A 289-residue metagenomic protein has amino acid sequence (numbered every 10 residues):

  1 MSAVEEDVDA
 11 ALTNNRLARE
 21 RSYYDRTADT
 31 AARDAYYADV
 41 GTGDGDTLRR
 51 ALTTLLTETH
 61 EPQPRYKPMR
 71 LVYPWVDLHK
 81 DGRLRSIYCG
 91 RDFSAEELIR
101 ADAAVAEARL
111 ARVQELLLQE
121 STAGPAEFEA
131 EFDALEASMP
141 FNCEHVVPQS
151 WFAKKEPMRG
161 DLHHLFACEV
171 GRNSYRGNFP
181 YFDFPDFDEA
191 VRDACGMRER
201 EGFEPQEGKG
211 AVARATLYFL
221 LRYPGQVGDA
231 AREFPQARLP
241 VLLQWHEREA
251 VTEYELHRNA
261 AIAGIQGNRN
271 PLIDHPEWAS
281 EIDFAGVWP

Functional and structural regions predicted by a protein language model:
M1-F93, E281-P289: N-terminal module-boundary/linker segments of secreted carbohydrate-active enzymes
V4, D29, D44, S94 (+6 more regions): Serine/threonine-rich low-complexity intrinsically disordered regions
V8-L12, Y24, Y36-Y37, R109-L117 (+2 more regions): Extended hydrophobic/Leu-rich segments
A28-D29, G41-T42, L98, Y223 (+1 more regions): Short linear sequence elements within intrinsically disordered, low-complexity coil regions
L52-F187: Betabetaalpha-Me/HNH-type nuclease active-site subdomain
E129-P289: Domain-level detector of nuclease and nuclease-like folds in predominantly extracellular/periplasmic contexts
